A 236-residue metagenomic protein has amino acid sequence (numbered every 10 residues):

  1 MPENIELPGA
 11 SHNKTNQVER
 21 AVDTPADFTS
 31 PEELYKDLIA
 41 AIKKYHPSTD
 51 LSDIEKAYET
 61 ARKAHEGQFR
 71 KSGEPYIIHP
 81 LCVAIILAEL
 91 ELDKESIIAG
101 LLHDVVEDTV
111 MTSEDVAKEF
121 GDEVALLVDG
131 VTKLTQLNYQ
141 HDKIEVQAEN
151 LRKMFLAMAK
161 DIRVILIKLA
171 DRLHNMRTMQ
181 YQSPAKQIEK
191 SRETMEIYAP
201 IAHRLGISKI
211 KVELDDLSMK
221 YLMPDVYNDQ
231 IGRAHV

Functional and structural regions predicted by a protein language model:
M1-R233: Active-site helical microenvironments for divalent-metal-assisted chemistry
